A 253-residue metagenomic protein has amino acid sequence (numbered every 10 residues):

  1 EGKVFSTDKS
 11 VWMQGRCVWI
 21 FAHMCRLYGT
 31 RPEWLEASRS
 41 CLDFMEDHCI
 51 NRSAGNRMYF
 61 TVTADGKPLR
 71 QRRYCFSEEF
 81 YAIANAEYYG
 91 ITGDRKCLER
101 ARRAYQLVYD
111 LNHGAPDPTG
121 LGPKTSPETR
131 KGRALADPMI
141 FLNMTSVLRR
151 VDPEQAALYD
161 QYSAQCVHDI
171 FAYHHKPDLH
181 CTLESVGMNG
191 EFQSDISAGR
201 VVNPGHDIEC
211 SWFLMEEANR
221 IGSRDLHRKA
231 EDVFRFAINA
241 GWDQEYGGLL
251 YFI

Functional and structural regions predicted by a protein language model:
E1-I253: Glycan-recognition and catalytic cores of secretory/periplasmic carbohydrate-active enzymes
